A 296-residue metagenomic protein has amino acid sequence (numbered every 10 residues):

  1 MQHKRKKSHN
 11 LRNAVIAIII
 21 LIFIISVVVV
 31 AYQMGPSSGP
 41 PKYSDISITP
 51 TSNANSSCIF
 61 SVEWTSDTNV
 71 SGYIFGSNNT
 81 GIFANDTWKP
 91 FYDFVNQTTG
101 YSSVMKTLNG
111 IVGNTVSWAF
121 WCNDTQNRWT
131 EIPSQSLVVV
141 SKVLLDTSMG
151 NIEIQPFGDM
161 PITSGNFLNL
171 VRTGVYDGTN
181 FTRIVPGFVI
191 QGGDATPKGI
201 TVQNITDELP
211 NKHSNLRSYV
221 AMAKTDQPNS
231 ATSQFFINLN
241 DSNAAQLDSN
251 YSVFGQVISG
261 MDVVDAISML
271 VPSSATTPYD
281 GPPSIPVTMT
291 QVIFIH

Functional and structural regions predicted by a protein language model:
M1-N53, S57-W64, V70-G76, G110 (+2 more regions): Secretory targeting signatures
Q2, P36-S37, V138-H296: Cyclophilin-like peptidyl-prolyl cis-trans isomerases
T51, N55, G100-S102, G113 (+2 more regions): Glycine-centered loop/turn motifs
N53-S57, N69, N78, N85 (+6 more regions): N-linked glycosylation sites
S57-S61, S103-M105, I132, K142 (+3 more regions): Intrinsic-disorder/low-complexity, polar/charged segments enriched in Ser/Thr/Lys/Arg/Asp/Glu/Gln
T65, G76-N78, N123, D146 (+1 more regions): A generic structural motif
T68-S71, I82, M160-T163: Primarily extracytoplasmic ectodomains and periplasmic/lumenal surface modules that are beta-strand-rich
D93-K106: Aromatic sugar-binding surface patches on proteins that engage polysaccharides or sugar-phosphate polymers
